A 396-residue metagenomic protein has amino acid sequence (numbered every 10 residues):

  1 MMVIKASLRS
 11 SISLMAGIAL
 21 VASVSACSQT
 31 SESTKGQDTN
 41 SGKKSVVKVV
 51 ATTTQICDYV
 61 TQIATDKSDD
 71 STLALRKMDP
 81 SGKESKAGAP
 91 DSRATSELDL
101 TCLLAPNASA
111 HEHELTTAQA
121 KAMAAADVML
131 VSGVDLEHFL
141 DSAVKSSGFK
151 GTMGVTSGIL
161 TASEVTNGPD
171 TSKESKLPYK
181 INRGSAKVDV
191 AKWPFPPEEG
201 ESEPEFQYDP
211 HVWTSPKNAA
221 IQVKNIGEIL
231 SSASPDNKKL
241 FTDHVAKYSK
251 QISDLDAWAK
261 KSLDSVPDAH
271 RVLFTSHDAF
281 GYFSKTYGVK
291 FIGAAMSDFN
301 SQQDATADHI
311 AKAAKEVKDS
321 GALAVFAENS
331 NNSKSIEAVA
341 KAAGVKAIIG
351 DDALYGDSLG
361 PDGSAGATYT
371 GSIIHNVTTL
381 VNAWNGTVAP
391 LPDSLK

Functional and structural regions predicted by a protein language model:
V3-G17, A26-K396: Extracytoplasmic metal-acquisition and chelation regions
